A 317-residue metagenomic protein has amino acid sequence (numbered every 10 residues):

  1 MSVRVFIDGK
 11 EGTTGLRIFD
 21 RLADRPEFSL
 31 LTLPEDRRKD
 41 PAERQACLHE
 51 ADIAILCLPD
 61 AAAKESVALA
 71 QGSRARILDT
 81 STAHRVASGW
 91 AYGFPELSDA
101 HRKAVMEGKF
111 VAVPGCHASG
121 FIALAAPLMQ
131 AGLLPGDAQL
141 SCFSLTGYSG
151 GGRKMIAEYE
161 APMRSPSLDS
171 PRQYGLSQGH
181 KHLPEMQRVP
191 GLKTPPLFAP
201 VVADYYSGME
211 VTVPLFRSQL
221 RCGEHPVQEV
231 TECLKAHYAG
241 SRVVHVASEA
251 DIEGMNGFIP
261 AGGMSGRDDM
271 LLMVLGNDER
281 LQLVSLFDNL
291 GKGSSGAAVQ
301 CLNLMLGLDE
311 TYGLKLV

Functional and structural regions predicted by a protein language model:
M1-Y174, L275-N277, V317: N-terminal Rossmann-like NAD(P) cofactor-binding subdomain of oxidoreductases, focused on the glycine-rich
E11-Q45, C57, G136-Q139, F143 (+1 more regions): C-terminal substrate-binding/catalytic lobe of Rossmann-fold NAD(P)-dependent oxidoreductases
G12, A126, Q228, G296-A297: Short alpha-helical basic/polar micro-motif
R17, R21, E65, A123 (+5 more regions): Alpha-helical scaffold segments in soluble metabolic enzymes
P95-R102, F110, R153, G179 (+3 more regions): Short capping/connector residues at structural and topological boundaries
A112-A123, Y174-L183, L290-V299: A glycine-rich, Thr/Ser-enriched phosphate-binding loop motif common to dinucleotide/cofactor-binding enzymes
P127-A131, F216, C301-L308: Active-site catalytic microenvironments for nucleophilic, acid-base chemistry
A239, A261-V317: C-terminal helical cap and adjacent loop that interface with cofactors, partners, or active-site loops
